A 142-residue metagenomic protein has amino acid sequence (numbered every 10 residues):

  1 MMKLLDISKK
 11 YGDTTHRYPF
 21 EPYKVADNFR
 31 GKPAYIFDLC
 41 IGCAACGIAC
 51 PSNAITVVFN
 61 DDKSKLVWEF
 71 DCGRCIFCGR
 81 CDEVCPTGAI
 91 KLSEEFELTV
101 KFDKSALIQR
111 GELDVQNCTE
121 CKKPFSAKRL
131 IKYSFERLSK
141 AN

Functional and structural regions predicted by a protein language model:
M1-K63, C72-R74, R80-N142: Non-ligating segments of multi-cofactor redox enzymes
L66-W68: A cross-kingdom feature marking solvent-exposed beta-strand/loop segments within repeated, beta-rich binding/scaffold
